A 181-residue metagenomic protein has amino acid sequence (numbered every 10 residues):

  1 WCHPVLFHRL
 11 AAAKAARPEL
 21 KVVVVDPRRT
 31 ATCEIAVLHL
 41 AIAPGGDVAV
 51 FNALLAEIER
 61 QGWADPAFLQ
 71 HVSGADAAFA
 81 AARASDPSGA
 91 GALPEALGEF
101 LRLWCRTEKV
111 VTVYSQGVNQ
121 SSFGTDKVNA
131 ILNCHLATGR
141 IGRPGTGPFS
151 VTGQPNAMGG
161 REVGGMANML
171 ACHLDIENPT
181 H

Functional and structural regions predicted by a protein language model:
W1-N156, E162, D175-H181: Cofactor-pocket helix-loop regions in the catalytic cores of large enzyme subunits
R161, M166-A167: Long, low-complexity segments enriched in small/aliphatic residues
N168-L170, L174: Extended, highly charged linker/hinge segments and catalytic-adjacent loops that couple domains and form adaptable
